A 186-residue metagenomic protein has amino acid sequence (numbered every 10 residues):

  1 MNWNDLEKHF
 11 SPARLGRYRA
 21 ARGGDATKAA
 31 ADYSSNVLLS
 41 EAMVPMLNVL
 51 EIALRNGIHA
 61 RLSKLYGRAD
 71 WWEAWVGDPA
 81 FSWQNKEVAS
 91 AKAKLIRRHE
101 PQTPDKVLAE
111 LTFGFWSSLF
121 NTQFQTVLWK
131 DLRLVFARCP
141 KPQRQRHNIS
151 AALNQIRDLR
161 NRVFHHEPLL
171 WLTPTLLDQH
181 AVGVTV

Functional and structural regions predicted by a protein language model:
M1-A151, Q155-D158, L170-V186: Extended intrinsically disordered or low-complexity regions, especially N/C-terminal cytosolic tails and loops, rather
E167: Active-site proximal loops enriched in glycine and acidic residues that flank catalytic Cys/His/Asp and coordinate
